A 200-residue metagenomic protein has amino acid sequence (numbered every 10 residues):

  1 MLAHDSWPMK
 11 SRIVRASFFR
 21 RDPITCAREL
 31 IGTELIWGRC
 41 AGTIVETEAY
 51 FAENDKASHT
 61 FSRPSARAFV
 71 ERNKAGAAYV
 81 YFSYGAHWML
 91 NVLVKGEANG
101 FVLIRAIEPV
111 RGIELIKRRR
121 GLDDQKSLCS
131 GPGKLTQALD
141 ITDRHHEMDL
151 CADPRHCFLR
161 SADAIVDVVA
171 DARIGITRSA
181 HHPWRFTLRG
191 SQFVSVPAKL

Functional and structural regions predicted by a protein language model:
L2-L200: Conserved, well-structured core segments that form or line functional sites
